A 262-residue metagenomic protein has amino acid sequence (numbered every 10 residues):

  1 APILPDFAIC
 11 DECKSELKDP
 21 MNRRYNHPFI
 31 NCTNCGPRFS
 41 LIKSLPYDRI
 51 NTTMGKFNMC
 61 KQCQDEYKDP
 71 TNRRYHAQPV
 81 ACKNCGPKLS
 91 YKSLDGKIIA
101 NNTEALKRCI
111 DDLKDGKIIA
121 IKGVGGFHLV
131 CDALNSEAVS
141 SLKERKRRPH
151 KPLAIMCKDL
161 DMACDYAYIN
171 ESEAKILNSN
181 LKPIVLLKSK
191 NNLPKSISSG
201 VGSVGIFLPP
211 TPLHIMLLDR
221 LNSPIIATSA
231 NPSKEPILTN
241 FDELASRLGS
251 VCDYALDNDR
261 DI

Functional and structural regions predicted by a protein language model:
P2-I262: Active-site-adjacent structural elements in enzyme catalytic cores
